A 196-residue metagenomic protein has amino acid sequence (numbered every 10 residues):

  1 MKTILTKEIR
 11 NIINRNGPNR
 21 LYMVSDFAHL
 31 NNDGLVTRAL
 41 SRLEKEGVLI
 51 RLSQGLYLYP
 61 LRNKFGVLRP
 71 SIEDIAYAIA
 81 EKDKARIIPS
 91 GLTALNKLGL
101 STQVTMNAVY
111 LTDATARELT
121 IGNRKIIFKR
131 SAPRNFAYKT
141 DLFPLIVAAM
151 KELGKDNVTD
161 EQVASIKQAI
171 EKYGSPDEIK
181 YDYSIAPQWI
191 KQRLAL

Functional and structural regions predicted by a protein language model:
K2-I79: Short beta-edge/loop segments at beta->alpha junctions of small alpha/beta modules that act as binding/recognition
V36, S90-G91, L142: Amphipathic alpha-helical interface surfaces
G55, A85-I121: Short gly/ser-rich loop at a beta-strand->alpha-helix junction or flexible surface loop bordering the NTP-binding
I79, L98, A149-L153: Generic structural signal for hydrophobic core residues of well-folded globular domains
K82: Basic nucleic-acid-binding interfaces
N123-K125, S131: C-terminal regulatory/oligomerization modules of transcriptional regulators
R130-L196: Hydrophobic alpha-helical interaction segments
